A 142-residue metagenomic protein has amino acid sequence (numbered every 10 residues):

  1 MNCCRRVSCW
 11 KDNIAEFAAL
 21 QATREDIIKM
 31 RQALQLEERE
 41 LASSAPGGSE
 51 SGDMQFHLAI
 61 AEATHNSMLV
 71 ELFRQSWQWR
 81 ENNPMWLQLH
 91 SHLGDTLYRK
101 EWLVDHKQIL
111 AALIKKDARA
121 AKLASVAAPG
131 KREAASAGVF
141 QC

Functional and structural regions predicted by a protein language model:
C3-L87, H106-Q108, A120-R132: Conserved amphipathic alpha-helical segments that form helical-bundle/coiled-coil interaction surfaces
S91, D95-I114, A118-C142: C-terminal-biased regions
